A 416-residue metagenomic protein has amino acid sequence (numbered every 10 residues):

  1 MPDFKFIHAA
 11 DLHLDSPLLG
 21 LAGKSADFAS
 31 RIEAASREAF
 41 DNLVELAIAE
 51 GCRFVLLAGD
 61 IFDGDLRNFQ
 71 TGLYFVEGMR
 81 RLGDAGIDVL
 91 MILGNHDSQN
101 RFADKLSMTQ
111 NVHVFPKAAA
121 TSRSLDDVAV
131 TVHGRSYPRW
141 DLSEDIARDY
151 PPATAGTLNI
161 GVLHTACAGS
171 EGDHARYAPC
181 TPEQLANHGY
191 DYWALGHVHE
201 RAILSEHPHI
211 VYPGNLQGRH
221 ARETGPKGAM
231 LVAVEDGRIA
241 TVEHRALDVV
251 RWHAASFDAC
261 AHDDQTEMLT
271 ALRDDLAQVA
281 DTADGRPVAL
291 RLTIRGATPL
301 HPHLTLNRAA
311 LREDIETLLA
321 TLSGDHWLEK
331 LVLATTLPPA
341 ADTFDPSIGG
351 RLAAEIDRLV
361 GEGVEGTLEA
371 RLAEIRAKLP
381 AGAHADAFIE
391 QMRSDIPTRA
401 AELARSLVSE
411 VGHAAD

Functional and structural regions predicted by a protein language model:
M1-T71, Q391-P397: N-terminal active-site segment of His-dependent metallophosphoesterases
D3, A119-D126, P213-Q278, R291-T293: Binuclear metal-dependent phosphoesterase catalytic core
D3, G51, G189, R286-V288 (+1 more regions): Short loop/turn motifs at secondary-structure junctions
F6-H8, L56, I160-V162, A194 (+1 more regions): Structural motif
H8, P116, G134, Y212 (+2 more regions): Structural signal for conserved beta-strand scaffold positions within catalytic alpha/beta enzyme cores
L19, S25, F54, D65-V211 (+1 more regions): His/Asp/Glu-rich metal-coordinating catalytic cores of metallo-dependent phosphodiesterases/hydrolases acting on
R37-I48, V76, A147-P151, L269-R273 (+1 more regions): Amphipathic, non-transmembrane alpha-helical secondary structure
L247-D416: Accessory, non-catalytic peripheral segments of nucleic-acid enzymes
